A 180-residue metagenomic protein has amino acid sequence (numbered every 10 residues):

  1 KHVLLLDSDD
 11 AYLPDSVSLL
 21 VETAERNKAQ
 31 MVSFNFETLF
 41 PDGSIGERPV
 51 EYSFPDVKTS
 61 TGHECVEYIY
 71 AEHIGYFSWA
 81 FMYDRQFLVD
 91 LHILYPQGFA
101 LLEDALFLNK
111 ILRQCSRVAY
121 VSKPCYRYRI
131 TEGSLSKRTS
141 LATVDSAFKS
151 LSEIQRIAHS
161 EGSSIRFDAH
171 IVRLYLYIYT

Functional and structural regions predicted by a protein language model:
K1-E161: Nucleotide-sugar donor-binding/catalytic module of glycosyltransferases that assemble extracellular/cell-envelope
L101, D168-A169: Alpha-helix N-cap/helix-initiation sites
S160-D168: Flexible helix-coil transition and linker loops at the boundaries of alpha-helical arrays
A169-T180: Non-catalytic, C-terminal membrane-associated alpha-helical segments of glycosyltransferases
